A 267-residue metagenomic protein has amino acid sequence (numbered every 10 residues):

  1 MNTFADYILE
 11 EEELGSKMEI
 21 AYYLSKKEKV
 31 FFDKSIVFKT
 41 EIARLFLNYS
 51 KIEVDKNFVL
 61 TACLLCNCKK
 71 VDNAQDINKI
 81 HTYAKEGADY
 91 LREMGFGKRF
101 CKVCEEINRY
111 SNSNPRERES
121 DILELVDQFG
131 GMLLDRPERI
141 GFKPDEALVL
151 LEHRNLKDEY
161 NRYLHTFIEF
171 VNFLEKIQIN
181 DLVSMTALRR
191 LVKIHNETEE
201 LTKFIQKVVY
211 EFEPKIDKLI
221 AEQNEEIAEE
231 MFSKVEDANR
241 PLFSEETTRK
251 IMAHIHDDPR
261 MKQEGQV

Functional and structural regions predicted by a protein language model:
M1-R92, A253-V267: Acidic/His-rich, divalent-metal-binding segments that scaffold phosphate/diphosphate chemistry
V59, C63, L91-V126, G130-D237 (+4 more regions): Histidine/acidic-rich helix-loop-helix segments that form or flank divalent-metal centers in metalloenzyme catalytic
